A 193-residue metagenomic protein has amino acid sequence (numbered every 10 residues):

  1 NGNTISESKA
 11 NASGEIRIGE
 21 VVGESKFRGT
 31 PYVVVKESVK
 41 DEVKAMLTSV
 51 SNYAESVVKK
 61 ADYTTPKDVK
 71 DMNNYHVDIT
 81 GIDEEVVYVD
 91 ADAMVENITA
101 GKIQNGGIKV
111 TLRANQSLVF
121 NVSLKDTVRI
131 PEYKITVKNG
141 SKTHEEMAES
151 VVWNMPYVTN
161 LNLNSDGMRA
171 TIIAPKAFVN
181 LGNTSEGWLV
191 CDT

Functional and structural regions predicted by a protein language model:
N1-D92, E96: Long, low-complexity, mixed-charge
N1-N3, K60-T193: Long, polar low-complexity repeats
